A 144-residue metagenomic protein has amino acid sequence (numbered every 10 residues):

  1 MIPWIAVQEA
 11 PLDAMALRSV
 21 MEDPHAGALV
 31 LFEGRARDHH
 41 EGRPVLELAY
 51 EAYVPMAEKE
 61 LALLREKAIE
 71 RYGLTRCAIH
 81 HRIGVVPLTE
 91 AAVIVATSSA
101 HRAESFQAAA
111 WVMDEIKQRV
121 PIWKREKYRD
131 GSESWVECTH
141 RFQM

Functional and structural regions predicted by a protein language model:
M1-A92, R102-A110, D114-M144: N-terminal, polar/charged subdomain of small-to-medium soluble alpha/beta proteins
A96-S98: Short hydrophobic/aromatic beta-strand micro-patches that form the beta-sheet surface supporting nucleotide- or nucleic
